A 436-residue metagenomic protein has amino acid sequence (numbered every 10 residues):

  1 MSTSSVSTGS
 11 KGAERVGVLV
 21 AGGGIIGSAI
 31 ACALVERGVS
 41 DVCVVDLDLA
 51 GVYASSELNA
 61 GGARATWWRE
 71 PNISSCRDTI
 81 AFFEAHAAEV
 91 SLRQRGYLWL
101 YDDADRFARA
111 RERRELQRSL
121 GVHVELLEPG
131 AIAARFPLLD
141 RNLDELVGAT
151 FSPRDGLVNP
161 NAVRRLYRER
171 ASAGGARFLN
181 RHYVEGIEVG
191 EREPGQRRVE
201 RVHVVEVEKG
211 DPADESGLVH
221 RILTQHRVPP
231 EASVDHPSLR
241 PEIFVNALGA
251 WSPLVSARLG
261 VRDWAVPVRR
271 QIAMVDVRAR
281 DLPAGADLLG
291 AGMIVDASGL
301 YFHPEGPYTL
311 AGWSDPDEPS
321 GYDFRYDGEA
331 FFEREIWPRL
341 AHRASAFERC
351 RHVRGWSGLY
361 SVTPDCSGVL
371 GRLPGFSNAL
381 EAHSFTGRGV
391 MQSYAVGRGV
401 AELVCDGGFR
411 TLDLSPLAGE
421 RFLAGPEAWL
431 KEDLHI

Functional and structural regions predicted by a protein language model:
G12-I26, C43: Beta1/beta-strand and adjacent pyrophosphate-binding region of the FAD-binding site in flavoprotein oxidoreductases
L19-A21, V45, L239-G249, G397: Short hydrophobic core segments
C32-R37, S56, G61-R64, A81 (+2 more regions): Active-site substrate-recognition segment that forms the wall of the catalytic cavity or substrate channel
V35-S56: Glycine-rich FAD pyrophosphate-binding loop
N59-L138, G299-Y301, S320: Dinucleotide-binding Rossmann-like beta1-alpha1 core, especially the glycine-rich loop that anchors the ADP
S74, L100-R109, T150-E169, L179 (+1 more regions): Short beta-strand to alpha-helix junction loop
T150-E242: Helical element adjacent to the flavin cofactor pocket in flavoenzyme catalytic cores
P338-I436: C-terminal catalytic lobe of FAD-dependent flavoproteins
